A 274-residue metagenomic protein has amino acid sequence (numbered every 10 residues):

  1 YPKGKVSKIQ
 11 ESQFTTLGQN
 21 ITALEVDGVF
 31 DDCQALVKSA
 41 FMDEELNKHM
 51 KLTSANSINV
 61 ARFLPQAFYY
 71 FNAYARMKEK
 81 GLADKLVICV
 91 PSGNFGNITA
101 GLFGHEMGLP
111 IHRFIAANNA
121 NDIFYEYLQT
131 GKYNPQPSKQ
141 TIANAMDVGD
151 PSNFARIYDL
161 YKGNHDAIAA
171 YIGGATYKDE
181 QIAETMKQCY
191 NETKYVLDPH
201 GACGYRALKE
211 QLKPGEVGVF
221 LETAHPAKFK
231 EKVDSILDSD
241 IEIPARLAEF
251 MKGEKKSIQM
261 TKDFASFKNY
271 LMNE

Functional and structural regions predicted by a protein language model:
Y1-E274: PLP-dependent amino-acid enzyme catalytic core
